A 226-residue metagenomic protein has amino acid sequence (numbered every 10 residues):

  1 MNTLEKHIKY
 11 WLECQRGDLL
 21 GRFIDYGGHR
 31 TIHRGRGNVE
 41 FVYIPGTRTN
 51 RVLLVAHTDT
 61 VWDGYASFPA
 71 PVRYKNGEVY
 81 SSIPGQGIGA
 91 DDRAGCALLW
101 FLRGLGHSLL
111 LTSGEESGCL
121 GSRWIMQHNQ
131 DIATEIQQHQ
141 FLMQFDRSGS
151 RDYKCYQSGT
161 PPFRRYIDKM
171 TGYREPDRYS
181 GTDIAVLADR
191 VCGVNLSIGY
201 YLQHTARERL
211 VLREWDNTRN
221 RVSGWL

Functional and structural regions predicted by a protein language model:
T3-T49: A non-catalytic alpha/beta surface segment that caps or lines the substrate-entry region of metallo-dependent hydrolase
Y26-R34, P71-Y74, T171-P176: Short secondary-structure junctions
Y43-I44, R48-H107: Active-site metal-coordination/substrate-binding segment of hydrolases, especially metallo-dependent peptidases
V61, Q86-R165, P176: Acidic/histidine-rich catalytic neighborhood of metal-dependent amide-processing enzymes
L142-D146, V194-G199: Non-cysteine beta-strand/loop elements that form the S-adenosyl-L-methionine
C155, G172-P176, C192-S197, A206-R207 (+1 more regions): C-terminal accessory domains and tails appended to enzymatic cores
R178-G193: Short glycine-rich, acidic/polar surface loops and turns
L202-L226: His/Asp/Glu-rich mid-to-C-terminal helical/loop segments that flank catalytic regions of hydrolases
